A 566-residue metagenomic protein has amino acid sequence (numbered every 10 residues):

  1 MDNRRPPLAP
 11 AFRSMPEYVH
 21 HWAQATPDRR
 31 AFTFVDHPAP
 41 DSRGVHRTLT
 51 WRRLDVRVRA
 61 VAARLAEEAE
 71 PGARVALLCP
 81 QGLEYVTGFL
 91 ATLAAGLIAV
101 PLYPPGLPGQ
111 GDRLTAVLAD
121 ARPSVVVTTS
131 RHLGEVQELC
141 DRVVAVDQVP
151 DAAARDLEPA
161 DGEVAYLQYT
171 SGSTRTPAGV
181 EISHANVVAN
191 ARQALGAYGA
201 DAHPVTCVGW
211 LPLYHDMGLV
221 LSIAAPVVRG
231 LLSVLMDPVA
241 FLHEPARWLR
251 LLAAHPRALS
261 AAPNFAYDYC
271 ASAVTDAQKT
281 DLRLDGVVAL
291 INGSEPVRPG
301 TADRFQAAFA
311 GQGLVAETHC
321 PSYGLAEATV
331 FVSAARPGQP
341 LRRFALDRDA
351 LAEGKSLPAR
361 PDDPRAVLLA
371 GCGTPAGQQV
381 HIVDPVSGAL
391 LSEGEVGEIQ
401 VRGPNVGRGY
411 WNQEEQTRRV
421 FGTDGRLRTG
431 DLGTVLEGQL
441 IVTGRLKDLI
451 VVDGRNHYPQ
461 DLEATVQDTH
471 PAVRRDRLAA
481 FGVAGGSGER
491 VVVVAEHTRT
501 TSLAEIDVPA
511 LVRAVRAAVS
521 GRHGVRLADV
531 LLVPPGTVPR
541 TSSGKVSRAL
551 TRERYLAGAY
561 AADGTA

Functional and structural regions predicted by a protein language model:
Y18-T50, V164-L167, T174, G324 (+2 more regions): AMP-dependent adenylate-forming
P27-R30, A152-Y169, R175-T176, N186 (+2 more regions): Conserved pre-ATP/AMP-binding loop-to-beta segment of ANL
F32-A69, A73-T87, L107-T115, G179-V188: Conserved AMP-binding/adenylate-forming core of the ANL superfamily
V126, A253, S260, G403 (+2 more regions): AMP-binding/adenylate-forming catalytic core of the ANL superfamily
A189-T206, D216-A258, A273-A277: Conserved AMP-binding/adenylation subdomain of ANL enzymes
R257-A261, A273-R365, Q379-H381, G388: Gly/Ser/Thr-rich phosphate-binding loop
A370-Q379, P385-G394, E398-N456: Conserved ATP-binding/catalytic segment of the ANL
D476-G482, V492-V493, R516-A566: Conserved C-terminal "lid"/linker of ANL adenylate-forming enzymes
